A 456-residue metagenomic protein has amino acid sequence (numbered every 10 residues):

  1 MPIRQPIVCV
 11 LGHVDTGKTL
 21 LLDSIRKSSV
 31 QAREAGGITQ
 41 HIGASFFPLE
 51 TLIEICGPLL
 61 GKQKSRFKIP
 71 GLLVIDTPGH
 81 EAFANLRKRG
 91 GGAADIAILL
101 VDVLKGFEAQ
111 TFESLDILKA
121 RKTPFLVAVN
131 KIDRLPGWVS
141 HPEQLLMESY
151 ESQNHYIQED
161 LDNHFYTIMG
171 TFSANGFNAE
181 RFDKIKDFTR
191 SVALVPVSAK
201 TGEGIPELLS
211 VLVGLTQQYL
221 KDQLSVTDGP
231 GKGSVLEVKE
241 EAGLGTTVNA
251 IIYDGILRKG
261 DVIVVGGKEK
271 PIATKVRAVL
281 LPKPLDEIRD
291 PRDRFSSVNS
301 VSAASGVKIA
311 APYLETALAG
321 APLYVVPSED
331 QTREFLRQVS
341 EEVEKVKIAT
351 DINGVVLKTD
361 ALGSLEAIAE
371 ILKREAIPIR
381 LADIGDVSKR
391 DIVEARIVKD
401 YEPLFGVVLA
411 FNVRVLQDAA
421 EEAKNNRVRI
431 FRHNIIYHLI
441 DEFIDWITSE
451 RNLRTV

Functional and structural regions predicted by a protein language model:
M1, S29-G36, L49-K62, F83-N85 (+6 more regions): Active-site phosphate-binding and catalytic loops of NTP-dependent enzymes
M1-T77, A120, P136, G243 (+2 more regions): Conserved G1/Walker A P-loop phosphate-binding module
P2-C9, T39-I42, I185-V195, S225-I251 (+3 more regions): Glycine/charge-rich, flexible interdomain linkers and switch-proximal surface loops that mediate coupling
P2-I3, I38-Q40, Q63-K68, K88-A93 (+5 more regions): Conserved catalytic network of the ASCE P-loop NTPase/AAA+ motor domain
V14, L21, I38, D76 (+11 more regions): Residue-level signature of catalytic and energy-coupling elements of molecular machines, predominantly ATP/GTP-dependent
F47, G71, T77-A82, G92-F112 (+2 more regions): Conserved Switch II/interswitch segment of TRAFAC-class P-loop GTPases
K68, P142-L145, V238-V456: C-terminal effector/interaction modules appended to NTPase cores
D133-V226, P378-D391, R396-D441: Canonical P-loop GTPase G-domain recognition
